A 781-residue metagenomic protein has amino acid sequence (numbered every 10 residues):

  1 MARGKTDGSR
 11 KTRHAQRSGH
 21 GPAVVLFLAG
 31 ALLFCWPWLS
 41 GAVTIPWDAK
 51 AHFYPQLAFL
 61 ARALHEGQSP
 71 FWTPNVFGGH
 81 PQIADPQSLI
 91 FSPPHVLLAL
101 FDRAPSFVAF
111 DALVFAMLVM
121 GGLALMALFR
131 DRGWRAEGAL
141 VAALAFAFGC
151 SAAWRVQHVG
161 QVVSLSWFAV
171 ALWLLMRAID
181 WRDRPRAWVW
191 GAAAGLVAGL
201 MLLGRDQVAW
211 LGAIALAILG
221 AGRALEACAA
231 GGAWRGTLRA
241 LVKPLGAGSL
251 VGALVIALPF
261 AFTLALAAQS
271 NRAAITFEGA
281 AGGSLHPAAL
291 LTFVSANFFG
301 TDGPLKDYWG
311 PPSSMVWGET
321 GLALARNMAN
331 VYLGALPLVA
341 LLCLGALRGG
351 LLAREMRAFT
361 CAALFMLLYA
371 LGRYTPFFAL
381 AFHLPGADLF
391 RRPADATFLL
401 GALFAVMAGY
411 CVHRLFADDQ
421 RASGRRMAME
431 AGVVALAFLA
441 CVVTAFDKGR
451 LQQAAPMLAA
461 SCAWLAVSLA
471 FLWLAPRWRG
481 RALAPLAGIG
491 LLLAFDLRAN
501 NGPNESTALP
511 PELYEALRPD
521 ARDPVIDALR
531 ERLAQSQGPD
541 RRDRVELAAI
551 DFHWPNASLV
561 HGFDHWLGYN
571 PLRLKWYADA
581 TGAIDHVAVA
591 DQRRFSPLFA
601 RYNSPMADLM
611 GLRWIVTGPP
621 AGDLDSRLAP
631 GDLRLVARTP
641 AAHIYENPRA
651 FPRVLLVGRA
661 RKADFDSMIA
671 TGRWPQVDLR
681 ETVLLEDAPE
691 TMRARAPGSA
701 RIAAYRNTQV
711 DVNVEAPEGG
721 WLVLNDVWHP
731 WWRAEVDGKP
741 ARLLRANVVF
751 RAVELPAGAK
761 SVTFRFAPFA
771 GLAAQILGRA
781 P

Functional and structural regions predicted by a protein language model:
R3, R10-A84, V108, A261-N271 (+4 more regions): Hydrophobic alpha-helical membrane-insertion signals
G30-L125, L144-A169, G279-A335, A370-L380 (+6 more regions): Membrane-interface coil-to-helix junctions
F53, N556, L567, V636 (+1 more regions): Active-site-proximal, structured, solvent-exposed surfaces of multi-pass membrane proteins that position macromolecular
L125-F148, P185-W188, R425-R426: Transmembrane-helix signature of polytopic, membrane-embedded enzymes that assemble or transfer cell-envelope glycans
V141-A153, A193-M201, D395: Short aromatic/hydrophobic helix-turn
F148, A152, G199-V208, A253-V255 (+1 more regions): Transmembrane helix irregularities
H158-S166, L174-V197, V208-A209, A213-L241 (+6 more regions): Contiguous transmembrane helix-bundle modules in multi-pass membrane proteins
L486-M610, T639, I644-M692, H729 (+1 more regions): Extracytoplasmic/lumenal acceptor-recognition loop(s) of multi-pass membrane glycoenzymes
